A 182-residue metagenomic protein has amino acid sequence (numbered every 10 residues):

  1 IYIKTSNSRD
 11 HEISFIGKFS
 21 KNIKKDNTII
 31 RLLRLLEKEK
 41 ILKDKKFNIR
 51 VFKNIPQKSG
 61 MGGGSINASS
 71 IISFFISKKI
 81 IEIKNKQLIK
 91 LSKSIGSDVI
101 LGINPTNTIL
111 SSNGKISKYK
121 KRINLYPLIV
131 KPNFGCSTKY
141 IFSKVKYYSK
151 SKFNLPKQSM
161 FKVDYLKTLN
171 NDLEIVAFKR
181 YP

Functional and structural regions predicted by a protein language model:
I1-K43, S143-Y147, L155, M160-D164 (+1 more regions): N-terminal beta-alpha supersecondary unit
K4, I16, R50-F52, G102: Solvent-exposed beta-strand sheet faces enriched in polar/charged residues
H11-I13, G102-N104, T108-P182: Conserved, helical-rich catalytic subdomain that frames metal- and/or nucleotide-binding sites in enzyme alpha/beta
E39-N48, F74-I95: Phosphate-handling active-site elements
F47-S59: Short pre-catalytic strand/loop immediately N-terminal to key active-site residues, enriched for Gly-Thr
S59-L88, L101-I103: DPxDG-like acidic metal-binding loop motif
